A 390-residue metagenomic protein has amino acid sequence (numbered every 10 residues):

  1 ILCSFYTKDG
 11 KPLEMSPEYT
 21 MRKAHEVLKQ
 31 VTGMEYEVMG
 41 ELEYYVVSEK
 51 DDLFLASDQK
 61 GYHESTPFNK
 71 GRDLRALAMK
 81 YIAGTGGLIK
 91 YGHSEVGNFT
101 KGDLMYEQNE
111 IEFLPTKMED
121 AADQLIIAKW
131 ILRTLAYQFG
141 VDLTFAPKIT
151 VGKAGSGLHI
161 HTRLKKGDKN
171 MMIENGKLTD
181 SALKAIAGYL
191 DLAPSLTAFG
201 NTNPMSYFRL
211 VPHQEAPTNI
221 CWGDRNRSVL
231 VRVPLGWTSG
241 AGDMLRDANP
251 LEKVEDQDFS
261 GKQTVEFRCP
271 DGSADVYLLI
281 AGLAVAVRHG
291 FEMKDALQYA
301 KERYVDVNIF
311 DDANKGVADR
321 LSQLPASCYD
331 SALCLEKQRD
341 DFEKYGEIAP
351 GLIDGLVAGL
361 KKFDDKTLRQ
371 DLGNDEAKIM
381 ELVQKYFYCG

Functional and structural regions predicted by a protein language model:
I1-G390: Glycine-rich, acidic/polar active-site loops that bind/position phosphate-bearing ligands
